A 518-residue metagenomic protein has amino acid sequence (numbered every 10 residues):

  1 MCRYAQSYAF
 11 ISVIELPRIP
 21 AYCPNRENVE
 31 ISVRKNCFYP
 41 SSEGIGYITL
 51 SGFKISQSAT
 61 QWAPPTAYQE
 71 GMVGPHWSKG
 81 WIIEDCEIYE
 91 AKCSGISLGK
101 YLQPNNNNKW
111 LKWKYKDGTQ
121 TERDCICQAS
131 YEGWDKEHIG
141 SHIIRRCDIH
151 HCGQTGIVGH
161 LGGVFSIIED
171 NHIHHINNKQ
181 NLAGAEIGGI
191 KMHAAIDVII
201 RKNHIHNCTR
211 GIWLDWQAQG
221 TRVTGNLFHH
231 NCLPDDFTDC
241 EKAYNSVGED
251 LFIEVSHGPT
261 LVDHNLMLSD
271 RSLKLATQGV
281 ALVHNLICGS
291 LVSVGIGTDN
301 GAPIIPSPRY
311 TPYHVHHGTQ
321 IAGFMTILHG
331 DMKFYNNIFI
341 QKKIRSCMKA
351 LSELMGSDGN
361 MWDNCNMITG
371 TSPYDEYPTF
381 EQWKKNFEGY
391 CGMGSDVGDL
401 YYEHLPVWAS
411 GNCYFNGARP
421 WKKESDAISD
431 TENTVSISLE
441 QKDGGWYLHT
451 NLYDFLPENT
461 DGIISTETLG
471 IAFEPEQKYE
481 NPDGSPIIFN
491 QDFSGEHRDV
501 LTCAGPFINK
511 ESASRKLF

Functional and structural regions predicted by a protein language model:
M1-R3, F10-A21, W446-T450: A generic structural motif
I11-R26, Y39-Q61, K79-Y89, R145 (+1 more regions): Parallel beta-helix/beta-solenoid
V13, I196, F493: Short, ordered coil/turn segments that flank beta-strands lining enzyme active or ligand-binding pockets
A21-I45, L456-P475: Extended Gly/Ser/Thr-rich low-complexity repeat segments, especially those forming or decorating extracellular
C23, E27-V33, V500-F518: Short, surface-exposed, low-complexity cationic segments
F38, T60-H76, K92-G462: Glycine- and acidic/polar-rich repeat regions and solenoidal domains
C347, G417, K422-K423, E480-N481 (+1 more regions): A short acidic/small-residue loop/turn micro-motif
D461-V500: Active-site and glycan-interaction determinants of carbohydrate-active enzymes
